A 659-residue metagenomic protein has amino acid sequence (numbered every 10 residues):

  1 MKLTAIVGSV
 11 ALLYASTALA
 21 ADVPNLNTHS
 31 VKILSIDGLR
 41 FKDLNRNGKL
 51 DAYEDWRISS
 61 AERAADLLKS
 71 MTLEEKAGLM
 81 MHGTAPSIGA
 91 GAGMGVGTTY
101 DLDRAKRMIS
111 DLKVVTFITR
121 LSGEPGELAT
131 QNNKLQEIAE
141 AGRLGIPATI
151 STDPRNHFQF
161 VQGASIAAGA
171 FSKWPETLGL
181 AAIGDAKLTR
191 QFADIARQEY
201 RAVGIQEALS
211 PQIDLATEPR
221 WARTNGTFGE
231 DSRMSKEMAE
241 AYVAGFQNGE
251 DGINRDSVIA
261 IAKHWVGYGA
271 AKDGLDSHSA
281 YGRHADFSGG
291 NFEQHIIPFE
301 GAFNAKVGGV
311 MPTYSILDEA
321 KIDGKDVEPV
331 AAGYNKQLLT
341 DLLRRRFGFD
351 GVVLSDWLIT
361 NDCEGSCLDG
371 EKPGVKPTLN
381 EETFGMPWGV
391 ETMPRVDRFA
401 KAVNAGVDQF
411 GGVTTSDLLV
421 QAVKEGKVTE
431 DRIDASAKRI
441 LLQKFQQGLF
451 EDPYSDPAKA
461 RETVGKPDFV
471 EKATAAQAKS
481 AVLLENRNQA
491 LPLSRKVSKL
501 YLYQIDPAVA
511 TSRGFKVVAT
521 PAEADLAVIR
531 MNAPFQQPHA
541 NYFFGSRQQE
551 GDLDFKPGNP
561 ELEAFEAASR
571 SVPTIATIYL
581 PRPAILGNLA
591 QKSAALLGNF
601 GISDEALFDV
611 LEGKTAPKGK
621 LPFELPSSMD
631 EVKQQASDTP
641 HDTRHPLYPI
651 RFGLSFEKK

Functional and structural regions predicted by a protein language model:
M1-S9: Sec-dependent signal peptide recognition, specifically the positively charged N-region followed immediately by
A15-T17: N-terminal signal peptide c-region/cleavage motif recognized by signal peptidases
A21-G38, L44, A202, I359-C363 (+3 more regions): C-terminal non-catalytic regions of proteins with extracellular/luminal or membrane-system context
D22-V266, I296-M311, E328-T415, K424 (+5 more regions): N-terminal beta-rich core of secreted/periplasmic extracellular enzymes
Q159-S165, P219-T224, A270-S277, A320-K325 (+6 more regions): Short acidic, glycine/serine/threonine-rich loops at helix termini
N225, K321-K336, P467, D506-S512 (+1 more regions): Short glycine/threonine-rich loop-to-helix capping motif typified by GTGT followed within a few residues by an Asp-Pro
W265, K272-Q294: Binuclear metal-dependent hydrolase catalytic cores centered on His/Asp/Glu-rich metal-binding motifs
P453-K466: Flexible, acidic loop-helix segments that line cofactor/substrate-binding pockets
